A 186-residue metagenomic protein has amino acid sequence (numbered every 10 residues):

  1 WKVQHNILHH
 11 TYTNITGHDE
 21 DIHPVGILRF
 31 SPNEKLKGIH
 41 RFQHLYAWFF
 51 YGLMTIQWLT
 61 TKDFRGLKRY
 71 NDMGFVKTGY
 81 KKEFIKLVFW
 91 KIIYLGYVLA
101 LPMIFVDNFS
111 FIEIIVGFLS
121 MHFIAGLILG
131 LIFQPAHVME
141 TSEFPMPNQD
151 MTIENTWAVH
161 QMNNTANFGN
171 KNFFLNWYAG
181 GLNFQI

Functional and structural regions predicted by a protein language model:
W1-G79, N148-I186: Membrane-embedded catalytic scaffold of the fatty acid hydroxylase/desaturase
V3, G66-L67, I112-V116, L127-N148: Juxtamembrane/interface segments at transmembrane-helix termini
K37, Y80-F84, S110, H137 (+1 more regions): Intrinsic-disorder/low-complexity, polar/charged segments
H44-I56, G79-I132: Alpha-helical bilayer-embedded segments of polytopic membrane proteins, i.e., transmembrane/intramembrane helices
W90, A136-H137, Q185: Generic beta-strand/beta-sheet core signal
